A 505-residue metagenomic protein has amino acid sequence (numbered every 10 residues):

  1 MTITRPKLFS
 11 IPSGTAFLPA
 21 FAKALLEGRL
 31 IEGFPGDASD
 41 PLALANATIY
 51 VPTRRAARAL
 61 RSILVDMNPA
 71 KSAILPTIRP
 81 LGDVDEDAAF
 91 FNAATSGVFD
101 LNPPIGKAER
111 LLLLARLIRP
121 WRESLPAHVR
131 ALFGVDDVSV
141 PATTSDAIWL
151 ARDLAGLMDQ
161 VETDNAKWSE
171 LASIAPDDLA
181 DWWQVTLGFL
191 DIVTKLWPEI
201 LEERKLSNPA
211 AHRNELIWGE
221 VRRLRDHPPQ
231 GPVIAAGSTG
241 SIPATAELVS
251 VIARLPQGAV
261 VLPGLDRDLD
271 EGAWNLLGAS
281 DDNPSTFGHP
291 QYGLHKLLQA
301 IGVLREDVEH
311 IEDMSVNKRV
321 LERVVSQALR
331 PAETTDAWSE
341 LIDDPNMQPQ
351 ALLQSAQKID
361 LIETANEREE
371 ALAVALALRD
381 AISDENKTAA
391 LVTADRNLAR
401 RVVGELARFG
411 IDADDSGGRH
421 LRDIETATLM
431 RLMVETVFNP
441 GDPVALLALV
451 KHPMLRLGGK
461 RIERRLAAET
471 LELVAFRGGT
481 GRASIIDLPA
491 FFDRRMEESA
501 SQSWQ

Functional and structural regions predicted by a protein language model:
M1-Q505: Polyanion-engaging groove/track-forming segments
